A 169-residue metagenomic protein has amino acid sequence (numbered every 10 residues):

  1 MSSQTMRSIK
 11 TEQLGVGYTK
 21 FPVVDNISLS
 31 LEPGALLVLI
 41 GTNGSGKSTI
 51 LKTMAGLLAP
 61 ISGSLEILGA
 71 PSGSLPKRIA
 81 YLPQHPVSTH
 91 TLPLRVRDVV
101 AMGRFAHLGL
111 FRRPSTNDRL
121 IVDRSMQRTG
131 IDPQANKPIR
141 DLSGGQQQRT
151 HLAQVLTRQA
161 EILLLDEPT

Functional and structural regions predicted by a protein language model:
I9, V23-N26: Conserved structural motif at the start of ABC-family nucleotide-binding domains
I40-T42: The feature captures the beta-strand-to-loop junction immediately N-terminal to the Walker
A55: Helix-to-loop junction immediately C-terminal to a conserved catalytic motif
G63-I79: Conserved ABC transporter NBD signature motif
T116-Q134: Conserved ABC ATPase "signature" region
P138-L142, Q146: Conserved ABC ATPase signature
L163-E167: Catalytic Walker B motif of ABC-type/P-loop ATPase nucleotide-binding domains
